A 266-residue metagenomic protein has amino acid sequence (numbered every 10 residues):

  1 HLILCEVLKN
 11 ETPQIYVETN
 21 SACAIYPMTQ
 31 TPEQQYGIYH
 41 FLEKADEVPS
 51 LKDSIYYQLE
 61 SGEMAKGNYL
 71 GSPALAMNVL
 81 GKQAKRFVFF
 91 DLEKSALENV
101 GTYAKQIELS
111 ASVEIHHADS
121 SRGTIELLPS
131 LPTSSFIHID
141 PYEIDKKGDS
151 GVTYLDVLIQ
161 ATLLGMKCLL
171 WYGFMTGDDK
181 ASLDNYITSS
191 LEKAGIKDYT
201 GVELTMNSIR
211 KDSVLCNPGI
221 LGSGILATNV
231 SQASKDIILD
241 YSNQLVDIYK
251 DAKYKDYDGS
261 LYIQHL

Functional and structural regions predicted by a protein language model:
H1-L266: Class I S-adenosyl-L-methionine-dependent methyltransferase catalytic core
